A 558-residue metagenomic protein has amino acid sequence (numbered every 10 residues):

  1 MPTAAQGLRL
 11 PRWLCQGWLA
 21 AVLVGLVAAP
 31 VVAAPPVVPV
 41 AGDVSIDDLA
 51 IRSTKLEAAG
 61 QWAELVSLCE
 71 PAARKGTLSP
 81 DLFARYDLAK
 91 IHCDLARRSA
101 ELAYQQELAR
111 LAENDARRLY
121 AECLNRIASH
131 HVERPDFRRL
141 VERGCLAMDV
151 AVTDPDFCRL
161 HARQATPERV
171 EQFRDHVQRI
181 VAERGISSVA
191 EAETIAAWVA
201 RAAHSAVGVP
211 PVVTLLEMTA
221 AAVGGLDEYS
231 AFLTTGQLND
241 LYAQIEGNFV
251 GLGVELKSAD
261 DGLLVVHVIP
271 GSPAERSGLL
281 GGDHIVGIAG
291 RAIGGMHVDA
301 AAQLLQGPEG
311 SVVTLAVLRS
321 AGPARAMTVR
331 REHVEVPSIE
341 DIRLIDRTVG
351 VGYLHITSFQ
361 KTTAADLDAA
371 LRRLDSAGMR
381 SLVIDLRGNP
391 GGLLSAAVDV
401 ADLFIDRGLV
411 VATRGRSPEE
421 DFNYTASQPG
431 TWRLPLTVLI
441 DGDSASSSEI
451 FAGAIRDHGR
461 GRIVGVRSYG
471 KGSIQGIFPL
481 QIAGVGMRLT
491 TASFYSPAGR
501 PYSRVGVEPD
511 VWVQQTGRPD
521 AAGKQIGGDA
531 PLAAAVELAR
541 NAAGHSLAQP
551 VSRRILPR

Functional and structural regions predicted by a protein language model:
M1-R12: N-terminal secretory signal peptides that target proteins for export/translocation
Q16-A29: Bacterial N-terminal signal peptides
A34-S230, P557: Terminal targeting/pro-maturation regions of precursor/exported proteins
D47, I51, K55, A63-E70 (+20 more regions): Solvent-exposed, polar/charged alpha-helical surfaces in well-ordered, non-transmembrane soluble domains, broadly
I51, A109-R117, S129-H130, L146 (+8 more regions): PDZ/PDZ-like domain segments forming the peptide/carboxylate-binding groove, activating on the N-terminal beta-strands
T54, A58-A59, S205-V207, L233-G236 (+3 more regions): Cleft-lining beta-strand/loop regions that shape enzyme active-site pockets
R143, V212, E217-A220, L226-H267: PDZ/PDZ-like peptide-tail recognition elements
P167, G486, P501-R558: Conserved functional hotspot residues or short segments at active or partner-binding sites across diverse domains
